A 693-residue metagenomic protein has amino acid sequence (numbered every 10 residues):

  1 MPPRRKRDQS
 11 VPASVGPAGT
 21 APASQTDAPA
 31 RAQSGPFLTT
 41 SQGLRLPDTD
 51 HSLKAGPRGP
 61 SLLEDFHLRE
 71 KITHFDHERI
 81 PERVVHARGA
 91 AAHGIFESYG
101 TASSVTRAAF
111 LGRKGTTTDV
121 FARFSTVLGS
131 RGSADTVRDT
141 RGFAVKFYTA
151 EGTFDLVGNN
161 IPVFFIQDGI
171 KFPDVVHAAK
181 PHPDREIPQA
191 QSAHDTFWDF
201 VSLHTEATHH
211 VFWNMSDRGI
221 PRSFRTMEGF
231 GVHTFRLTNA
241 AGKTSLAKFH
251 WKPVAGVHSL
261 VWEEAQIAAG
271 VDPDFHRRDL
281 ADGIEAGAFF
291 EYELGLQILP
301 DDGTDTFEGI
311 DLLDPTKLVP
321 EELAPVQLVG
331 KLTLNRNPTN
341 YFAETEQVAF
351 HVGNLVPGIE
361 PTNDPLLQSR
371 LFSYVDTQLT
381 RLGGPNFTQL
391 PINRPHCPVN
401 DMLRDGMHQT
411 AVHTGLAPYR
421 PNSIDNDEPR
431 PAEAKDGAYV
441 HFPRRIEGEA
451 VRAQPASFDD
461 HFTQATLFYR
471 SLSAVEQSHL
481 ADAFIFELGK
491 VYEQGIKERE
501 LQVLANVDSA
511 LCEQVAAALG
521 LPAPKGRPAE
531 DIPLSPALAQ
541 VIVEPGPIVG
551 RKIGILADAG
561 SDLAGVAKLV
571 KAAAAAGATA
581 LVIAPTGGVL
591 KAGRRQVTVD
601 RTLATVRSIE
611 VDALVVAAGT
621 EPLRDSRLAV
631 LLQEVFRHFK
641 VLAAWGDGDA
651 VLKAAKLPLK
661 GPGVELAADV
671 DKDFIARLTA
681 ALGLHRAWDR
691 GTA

Functional and structural regions predicted by a protein language model:
P2-G560, A567, K571-A575, T579 (+3 more regions): Active-site-adjacent core segments of small-molecule enzymes
E493, A613-A618, L628-A655: Catalytic nucleophile loop
D562-L563, D671: Alpha-helix N-cap/loop-to-helix initiation residues
T602-E610: Short amphipathic alpha-helix with an adjacent loop that forms part of the alpha/beta core around
L657-K660: ATP/nucleotide-binding catalytic cores
P662-A693: A charged, well-structured terminal subsegment
